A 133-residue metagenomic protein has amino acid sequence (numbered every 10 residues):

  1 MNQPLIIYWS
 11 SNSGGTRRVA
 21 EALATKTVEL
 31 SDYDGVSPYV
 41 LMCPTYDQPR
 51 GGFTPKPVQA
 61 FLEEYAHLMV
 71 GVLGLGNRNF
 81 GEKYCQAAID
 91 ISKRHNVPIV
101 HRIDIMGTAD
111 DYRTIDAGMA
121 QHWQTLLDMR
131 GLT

Functional and structural regions predicted by a protein language model:
M1-P57: N-terminal beta1-alpha1-beta2 submodule of the flavodoxin-like/Rossmannoid cofactor-binding fold
S37-T133: FMN-binding flavodoxin-like domain, especially the glycine-rich phosphate-binding loop
